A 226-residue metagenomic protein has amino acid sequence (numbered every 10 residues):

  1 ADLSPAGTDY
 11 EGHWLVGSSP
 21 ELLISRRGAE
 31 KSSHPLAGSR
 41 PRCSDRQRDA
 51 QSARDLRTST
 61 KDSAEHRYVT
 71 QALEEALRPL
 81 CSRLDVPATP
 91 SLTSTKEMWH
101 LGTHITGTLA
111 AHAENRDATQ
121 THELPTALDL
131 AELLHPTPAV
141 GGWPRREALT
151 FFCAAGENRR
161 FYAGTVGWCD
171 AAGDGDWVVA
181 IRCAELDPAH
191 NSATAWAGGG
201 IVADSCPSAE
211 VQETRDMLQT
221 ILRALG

Functional and structural regions predicted by a protein language model:
A1-A64, Y68, P79-D85, G173-G198: An anion-binding catalytic pocket shared by soluble metabolic enzymes
D2-L15, L73-E75, P90-M98, V166-A171: A glycine-rich phosphate-binding loop feature that marks nucleotide/adenosyl-phosphate handling sites
G7, G12, G17, G28 (+10 more regions): Residue-identity detector for glycine
L23, R40-R42, A76-L77, T93-S94 (+2 more regions): Flexible loop/turn segments at secondary-structure boundaries
H34-C153, G226: Contiguous alpha-helical scaffold segments within structured protein domains that host functional hotspots
H112, H122-G226: Conserved hydrophobic core element of enzyme catalytic domains
